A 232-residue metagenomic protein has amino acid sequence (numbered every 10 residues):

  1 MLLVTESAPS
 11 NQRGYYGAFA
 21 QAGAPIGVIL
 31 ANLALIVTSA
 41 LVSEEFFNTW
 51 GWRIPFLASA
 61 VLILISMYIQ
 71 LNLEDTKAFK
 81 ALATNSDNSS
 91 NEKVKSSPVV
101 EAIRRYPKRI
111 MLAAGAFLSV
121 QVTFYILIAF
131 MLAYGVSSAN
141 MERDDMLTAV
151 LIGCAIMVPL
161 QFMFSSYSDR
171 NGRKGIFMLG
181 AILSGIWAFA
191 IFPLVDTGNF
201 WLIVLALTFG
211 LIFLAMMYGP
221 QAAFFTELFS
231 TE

Functional and structural regions predicted by a protein language model:
Q12-S39, L62: Glycine-rich segments within core transmembrane alpha-helices of 12-TM secondary carriers
L41-F46, P193-L205: Helix-loop junctions at membrane interfaces in 12-TM secondary transporters
L71-S97: Flexible cytoplasmic inter-helical loops of multi-pass small-molecule transporters
R105-M157: Extracytoplasmic gate region of multi-pass secondary transporters
Q161-R173: Helix-to-loop junctions at the C-terminal end of transmembrane segments in multipass secondary transporters
R170-I182: Cytoplasmic membrane-interface "Motif A"-like loop-to-helix N-cap segments of 12-TM Major Facilitator Superfamily
I182-G198: C-terminal ends and interior cores of transmembrane alpha-helices in multi-pass membrane transporters/permeases
F200-M216: Hydrophobic core of transmembrane alpha-helices in multi-pass small-molecule transporters, especially MFS/SLC-type
